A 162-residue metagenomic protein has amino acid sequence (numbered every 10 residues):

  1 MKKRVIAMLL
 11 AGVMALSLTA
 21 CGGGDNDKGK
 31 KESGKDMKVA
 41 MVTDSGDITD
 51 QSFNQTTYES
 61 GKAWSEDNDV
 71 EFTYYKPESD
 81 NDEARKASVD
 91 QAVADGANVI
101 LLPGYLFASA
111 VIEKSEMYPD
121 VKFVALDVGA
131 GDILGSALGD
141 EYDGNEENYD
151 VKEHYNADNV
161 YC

Functional and structural regions predicted by a protein language model:
M1-M37: Short, low-complexity disordered leader/linker segments with a strong preference for bacterial N-terminal type II
C21, K28-C162: A residue-level marker of the well-folded mature domains of exported/periplasmic proteins
